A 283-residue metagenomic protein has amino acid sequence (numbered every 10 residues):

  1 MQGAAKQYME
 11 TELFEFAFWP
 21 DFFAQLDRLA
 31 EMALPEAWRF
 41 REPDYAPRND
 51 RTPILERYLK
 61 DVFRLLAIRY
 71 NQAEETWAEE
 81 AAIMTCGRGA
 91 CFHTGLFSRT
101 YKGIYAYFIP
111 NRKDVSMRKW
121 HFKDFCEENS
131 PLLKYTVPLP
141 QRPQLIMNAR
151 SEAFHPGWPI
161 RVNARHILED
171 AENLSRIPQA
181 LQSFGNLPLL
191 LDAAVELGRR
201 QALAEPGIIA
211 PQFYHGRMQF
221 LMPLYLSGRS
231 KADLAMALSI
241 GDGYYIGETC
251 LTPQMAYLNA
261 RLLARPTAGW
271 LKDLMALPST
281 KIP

Functional and structural regions predicted by a protein language model:
M1-H215: An acidic, glycine-rich, mixed-charge low-complexity segment common to nucleic-acid enzymes
R217-K281: Compact beta-sheet-dominated globular domain cores
